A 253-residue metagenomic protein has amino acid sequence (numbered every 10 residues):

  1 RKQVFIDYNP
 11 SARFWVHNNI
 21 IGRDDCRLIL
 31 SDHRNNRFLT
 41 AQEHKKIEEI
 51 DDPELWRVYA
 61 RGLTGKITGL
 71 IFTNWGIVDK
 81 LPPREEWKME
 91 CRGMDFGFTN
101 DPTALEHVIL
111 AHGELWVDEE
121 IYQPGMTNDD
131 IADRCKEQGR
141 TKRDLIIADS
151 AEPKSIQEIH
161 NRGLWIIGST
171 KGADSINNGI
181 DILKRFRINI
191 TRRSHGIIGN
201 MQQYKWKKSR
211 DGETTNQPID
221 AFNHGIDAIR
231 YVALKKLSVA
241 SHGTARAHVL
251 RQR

Functional and structural regions predicted by a protein language model:
R1-K46: Replace "adjacent to P-loop NTPase cores in ATP/GTP-dependent enzymes" with "adjacent to NTP-binding cores
F5, R27-I29, R92, I147 (+1 more regions): Hydrophobic/aromatic beta-strand patches that form the interior of the parallel beta-sheet core in alpha/beta enzyme
S31, A60, L105, I146 (+2 more regions): A residue-level signal for conserved active-site and pocket-lining positions in enzyme catalytic cores
N36-G97: ATPase catalytic-site recognition across NTP-hydrolyzing enzymes
R57-V58, G62-L70, G76, I229-H248: Charged phosphate-binding loop/patch that engages nucleotide di/tri-phosphates or the phosphate backbone of nucleic
M89-M94, F98-E106, D118: A conserved active-site cap/scaffold subdomain adjacent to cofactor or substrate pockets
E106, A111-D220, L237-R253: Mg2+-dependent endonuclease catalytic cores in nucleic-acid-processing enzymes, primarily RNase H-like
F222-R230: Basic, amphipathic alpha-helical segments enriched in Lys/Arg and hydrophobic/aromatic residues
